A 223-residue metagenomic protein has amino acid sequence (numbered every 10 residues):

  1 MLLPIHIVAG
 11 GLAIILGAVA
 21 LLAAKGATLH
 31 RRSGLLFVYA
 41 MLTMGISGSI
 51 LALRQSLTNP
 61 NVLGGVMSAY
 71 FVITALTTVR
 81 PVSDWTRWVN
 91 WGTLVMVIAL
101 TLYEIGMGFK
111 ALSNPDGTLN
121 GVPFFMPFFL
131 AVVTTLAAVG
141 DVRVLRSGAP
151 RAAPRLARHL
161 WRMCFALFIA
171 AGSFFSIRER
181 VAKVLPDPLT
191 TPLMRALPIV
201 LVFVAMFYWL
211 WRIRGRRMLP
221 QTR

Functional and structural regions predicted by a protein language model:
M1-R223: Alpha-helical membrane insertion/targeting regions
